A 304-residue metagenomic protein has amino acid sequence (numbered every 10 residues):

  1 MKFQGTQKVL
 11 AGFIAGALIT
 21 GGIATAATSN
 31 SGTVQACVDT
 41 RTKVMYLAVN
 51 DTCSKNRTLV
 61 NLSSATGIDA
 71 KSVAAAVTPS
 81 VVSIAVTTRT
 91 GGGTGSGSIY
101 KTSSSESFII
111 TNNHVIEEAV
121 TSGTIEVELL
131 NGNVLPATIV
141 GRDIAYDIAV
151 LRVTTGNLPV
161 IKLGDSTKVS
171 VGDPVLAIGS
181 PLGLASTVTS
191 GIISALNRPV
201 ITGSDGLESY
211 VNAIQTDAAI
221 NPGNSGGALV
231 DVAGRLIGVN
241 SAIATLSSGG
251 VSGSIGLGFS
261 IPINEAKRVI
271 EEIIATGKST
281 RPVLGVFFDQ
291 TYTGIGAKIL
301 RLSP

Functional and structural regions predicted by a protein language model:
F3-V34, T52-S72, V127: Glycine-rich, low-complexity segments
G21, D39-T40, A48-N50, N56 (+2 more regions): Small disulfide-bonded, cysteine-rich extracellular recognition modules and tandem repeats
S29-T33, T40, E118-T124: A short, compositionally biased
A36-C37, A228: Active-site and channel-lining beta-strand-loop segments that bind or position nucleotide-derived/phosphorylated
C37-V38, Y46-A48, N61-L62: Beta-strand-rich, repetitive solenoid scaffolds
D39-K43, N50-T52, H114-I116, T155-G156: Acidic glycine-/aspartate-rich tracts in secreted/extracellular proteins
A65-I295, P304: Serine-dependent protease modules
